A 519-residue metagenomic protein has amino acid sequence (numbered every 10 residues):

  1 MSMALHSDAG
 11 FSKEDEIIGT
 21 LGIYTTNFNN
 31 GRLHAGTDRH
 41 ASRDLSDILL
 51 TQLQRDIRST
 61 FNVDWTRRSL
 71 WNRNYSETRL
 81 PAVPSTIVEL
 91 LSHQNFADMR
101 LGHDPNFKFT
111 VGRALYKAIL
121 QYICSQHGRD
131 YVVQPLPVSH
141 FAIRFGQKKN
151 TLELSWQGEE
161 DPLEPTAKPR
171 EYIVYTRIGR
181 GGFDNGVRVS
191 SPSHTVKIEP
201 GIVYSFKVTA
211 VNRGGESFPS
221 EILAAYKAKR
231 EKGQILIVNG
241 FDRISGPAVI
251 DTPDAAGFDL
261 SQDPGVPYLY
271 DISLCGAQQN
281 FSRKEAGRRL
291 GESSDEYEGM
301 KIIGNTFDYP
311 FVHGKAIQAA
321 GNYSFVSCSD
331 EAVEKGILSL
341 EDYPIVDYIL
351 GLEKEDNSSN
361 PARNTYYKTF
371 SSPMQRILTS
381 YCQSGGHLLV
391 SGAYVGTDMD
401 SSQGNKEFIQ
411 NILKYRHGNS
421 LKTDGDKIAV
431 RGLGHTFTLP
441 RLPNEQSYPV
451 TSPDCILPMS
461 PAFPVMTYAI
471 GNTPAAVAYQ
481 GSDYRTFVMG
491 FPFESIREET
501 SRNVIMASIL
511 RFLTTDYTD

Functional and structural regions predicted by a protein language model:
M1-T26, N30-A35, R39: Catalytic-core regions of hydrolytic enzymes
A9-S12, Y24, D64-R129, G490-F493: Active-site-adjacent mobile loop/cap segments within catalytic or ligand-binding domains
Y122-T166, G215-G233: Pro/Thr/Ser/Gly-rich low-complexity, intrinsically disordered linker/stalk tracts
D184-S191: Short beta-strand segments within Ig-like beta-sandwich modules, predominantly Fibronectin type-III
T195-E216: Beta-strand-rich modules
I222-P344, I349, A507-Y517: Aromatic-Pro/Gly-enriched surface loop or interdomain linker that acts as a lid/target-recognition segment
R230-F241, A248-L260, G336-S402, Q480 (+1 more regions): Short alpha-beta junction capping motif
L352-M466, I470, I505: A glycine-rich, often tryptophan-bearing local segment used as a flexible ligand/cofactor-contacting loop or short
